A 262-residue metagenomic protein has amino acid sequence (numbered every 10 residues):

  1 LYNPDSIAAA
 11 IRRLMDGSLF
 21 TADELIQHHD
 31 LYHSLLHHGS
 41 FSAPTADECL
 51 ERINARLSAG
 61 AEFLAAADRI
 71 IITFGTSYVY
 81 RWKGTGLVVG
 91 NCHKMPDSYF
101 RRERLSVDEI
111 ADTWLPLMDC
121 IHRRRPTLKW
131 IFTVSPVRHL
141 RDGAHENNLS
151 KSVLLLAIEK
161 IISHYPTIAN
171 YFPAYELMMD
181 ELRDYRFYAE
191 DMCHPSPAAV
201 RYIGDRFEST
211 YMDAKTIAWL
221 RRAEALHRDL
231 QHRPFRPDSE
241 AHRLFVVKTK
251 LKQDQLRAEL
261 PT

Functional and structural regions predicted by a protein language model:
L1-T262: Extracellular glycan-modifying ectodomains
